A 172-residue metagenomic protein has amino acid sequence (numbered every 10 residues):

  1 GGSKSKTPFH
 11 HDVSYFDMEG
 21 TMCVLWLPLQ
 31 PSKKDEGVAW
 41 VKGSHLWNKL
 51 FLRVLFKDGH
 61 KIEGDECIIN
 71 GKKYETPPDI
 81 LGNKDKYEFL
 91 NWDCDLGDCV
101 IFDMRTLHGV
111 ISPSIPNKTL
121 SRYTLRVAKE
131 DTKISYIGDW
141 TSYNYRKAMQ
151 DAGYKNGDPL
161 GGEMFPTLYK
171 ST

Functional and structural regions predicted by a protein language model:
G1-V41, H45-L46: Conserved double-stranded beta-helix
K4, H10-H11, Y87-F89, L120: Short beta-strand-initiation
S14-E19, Q30-P31, N91-D93, D98 (+1 more regions): A general structural signal for short secondary-structure junctions and capping/turn motifs
D17-E19, K49-L50, V110, K133: Active-site-proximal flexible loops/turns
T21-C23, R53, S114: Single-residue recognition of alpha-helix boundary sites
M22-V24, F89, C99, R122: Intrinsic-disorder/low-complexity, polar/charged segments enriched in Ser/Thr/Lys/Arg/Asp/Glu/Gln
K33-L107: Double-stranded beta-helix
L55-F56, L96-I101, R105-T172: Non-heme Fe(II)/2-oxoglutarate
